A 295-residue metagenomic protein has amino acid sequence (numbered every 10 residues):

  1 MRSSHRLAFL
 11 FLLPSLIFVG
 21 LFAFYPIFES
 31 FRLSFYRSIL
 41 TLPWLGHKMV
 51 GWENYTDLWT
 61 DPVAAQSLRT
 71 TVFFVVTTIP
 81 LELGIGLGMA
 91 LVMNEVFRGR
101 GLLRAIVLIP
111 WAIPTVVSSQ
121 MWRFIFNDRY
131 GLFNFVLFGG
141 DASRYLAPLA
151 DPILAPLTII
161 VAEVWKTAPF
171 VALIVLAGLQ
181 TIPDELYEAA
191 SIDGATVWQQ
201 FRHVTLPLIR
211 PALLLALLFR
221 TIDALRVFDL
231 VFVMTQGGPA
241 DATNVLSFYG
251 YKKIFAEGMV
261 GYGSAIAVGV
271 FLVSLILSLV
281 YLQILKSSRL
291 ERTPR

Functional and structural regions predicted by a protein language model:
S4-R295: A structural signal for multi-pass alpha-helical bundles of membrane permease subunits that mediate small-molecule
